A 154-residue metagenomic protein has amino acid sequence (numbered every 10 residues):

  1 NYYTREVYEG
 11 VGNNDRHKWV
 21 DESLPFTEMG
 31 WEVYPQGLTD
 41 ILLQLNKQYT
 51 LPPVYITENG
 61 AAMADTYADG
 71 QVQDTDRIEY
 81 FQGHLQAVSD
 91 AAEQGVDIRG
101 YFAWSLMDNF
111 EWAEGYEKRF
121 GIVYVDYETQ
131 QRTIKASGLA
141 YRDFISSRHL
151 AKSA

Functional and structural regions predicted by a protein language model:
N1-A154: Non-catalytic scaffold segments within catalytic domains of secreted glycoside hydrolases
